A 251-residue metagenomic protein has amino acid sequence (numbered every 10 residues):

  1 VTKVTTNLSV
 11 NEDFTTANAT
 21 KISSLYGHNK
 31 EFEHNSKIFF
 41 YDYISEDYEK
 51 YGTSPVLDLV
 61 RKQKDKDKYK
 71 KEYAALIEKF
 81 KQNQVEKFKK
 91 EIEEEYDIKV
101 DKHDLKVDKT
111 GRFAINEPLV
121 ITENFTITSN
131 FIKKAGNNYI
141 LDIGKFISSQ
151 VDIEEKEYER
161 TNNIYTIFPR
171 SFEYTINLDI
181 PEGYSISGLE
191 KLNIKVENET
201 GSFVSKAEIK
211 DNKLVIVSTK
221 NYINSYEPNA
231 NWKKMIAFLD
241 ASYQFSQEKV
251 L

Functional and structural regions predicted by a protein language model:
V1-L251: A sensor for short, sequence-defined functional sites
